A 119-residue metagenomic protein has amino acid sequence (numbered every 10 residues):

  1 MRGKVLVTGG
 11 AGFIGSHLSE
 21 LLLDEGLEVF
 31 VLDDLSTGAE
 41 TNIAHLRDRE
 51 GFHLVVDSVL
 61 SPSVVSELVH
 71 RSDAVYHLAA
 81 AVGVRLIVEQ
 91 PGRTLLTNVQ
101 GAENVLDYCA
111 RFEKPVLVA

Functional and structural regions predicted by a protein language model:
M1-A119: N-terminal Rossmann-like NAD(P)+-binding domain of SDR-like oxidoreductases, especially those catalyzing
